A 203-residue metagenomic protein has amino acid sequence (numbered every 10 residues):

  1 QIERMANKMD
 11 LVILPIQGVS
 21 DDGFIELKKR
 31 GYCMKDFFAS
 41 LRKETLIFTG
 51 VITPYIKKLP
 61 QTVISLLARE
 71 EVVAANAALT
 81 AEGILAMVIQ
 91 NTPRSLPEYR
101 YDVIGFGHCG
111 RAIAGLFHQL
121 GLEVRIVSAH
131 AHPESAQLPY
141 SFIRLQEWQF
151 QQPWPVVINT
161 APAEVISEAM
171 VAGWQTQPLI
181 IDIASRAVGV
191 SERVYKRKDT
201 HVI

Functional and structural regions predicted by a protein language model:
Q1, L120-L138: NAD(P)-binding Rossmann-fold cofactor-contacting core
Q1, S95-H118: Glycine-rich adenosine-cofactor-binding loop
D10-L11, L46, R100, V156 (+1 more regions): Structural motif
I13-P97: Glycine/serine-rich phosphate-binding loop and adjoining beta1-alpha1 elements at the start of nucleotide-handling
Q17-D21, Y32-L41, A136-I203: Rossmann-like adenosine-cofactor binding region
T53, G107, A129-A131, A184-R186: Residues in the short beta-alpha loop(s) of Rossmann-like NAD(P)-binding domains
V63, V124, P178: Hydrophobic anchor at the start of a short beta-strand that flanks the dinucleotide cofactor-binding loop
L116, S128-H132, A161-V165: Active-site rim beta-loop-alpha module in soluble metabolic enzymes
